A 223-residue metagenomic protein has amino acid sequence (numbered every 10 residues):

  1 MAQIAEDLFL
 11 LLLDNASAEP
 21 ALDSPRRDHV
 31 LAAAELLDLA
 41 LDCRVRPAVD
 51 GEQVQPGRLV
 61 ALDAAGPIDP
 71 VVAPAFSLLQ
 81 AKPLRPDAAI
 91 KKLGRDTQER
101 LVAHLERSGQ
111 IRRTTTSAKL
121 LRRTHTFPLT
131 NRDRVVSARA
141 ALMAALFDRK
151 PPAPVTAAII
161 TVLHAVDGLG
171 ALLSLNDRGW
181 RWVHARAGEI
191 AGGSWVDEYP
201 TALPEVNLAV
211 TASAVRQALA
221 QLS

Functional and structural regions predicted by a protein language model:
M1-G94, R100, L208-S223: Short, amphipathic alpha-helical interface elements at domain boundaries that mediate macromolecular binding
N15, K82, S108, R112 (+3 more regions): Short secondary-structure junctions and interdomain/linker hinges
R27, R46, G94, Q98 (+5 more regions): A sequence-level detector of short, solvent-exposed, charge-rich linear segments
L36-L39, L101, L105, A158-D167: Short, structured motif recognition centered on aromatic/hydrophobic residues
C43-G51, G109-A118: Short, well-structured beta-strand/strand-turn elements
V60-R100, L120-I159, L169: Short, amphipathic alpha-helical interaction segments positioned at domain boundaries
E99-A103, R107-R113: Amphipathic, coiled-coil-like alpha-helical scaffolding segments used for oligomerization/assembly
T126-S223: Glycine-rich, aromatic-bearing surface loops/beta-hairpins
